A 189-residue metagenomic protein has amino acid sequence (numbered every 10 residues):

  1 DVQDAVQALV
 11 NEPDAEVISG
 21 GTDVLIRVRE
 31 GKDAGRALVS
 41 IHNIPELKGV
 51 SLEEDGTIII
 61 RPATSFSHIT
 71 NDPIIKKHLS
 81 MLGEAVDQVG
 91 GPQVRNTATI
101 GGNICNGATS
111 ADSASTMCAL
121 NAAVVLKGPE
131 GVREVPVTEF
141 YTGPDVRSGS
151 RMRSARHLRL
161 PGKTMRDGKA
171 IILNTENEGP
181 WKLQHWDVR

Functional and structural regions predicted by a protein language model:
D1-R189: C-terminal structural segment of proteins
